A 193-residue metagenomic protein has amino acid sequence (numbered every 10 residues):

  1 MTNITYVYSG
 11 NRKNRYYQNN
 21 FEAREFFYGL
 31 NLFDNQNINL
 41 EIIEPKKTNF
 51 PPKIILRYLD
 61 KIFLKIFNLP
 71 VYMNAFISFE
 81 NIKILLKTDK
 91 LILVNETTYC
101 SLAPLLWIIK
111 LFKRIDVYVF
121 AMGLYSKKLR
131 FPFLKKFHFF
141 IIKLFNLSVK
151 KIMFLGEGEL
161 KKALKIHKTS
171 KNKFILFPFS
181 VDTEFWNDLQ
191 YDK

Functional and structural regions predicted by a protein language model:
M1-T48, L86-K90: N-terminal subdomain of nucleotide-sugar transferases
Y28, F79-K87, L111-F112, P132-I152: Membrane-proximal helix-turn-helix segments that form the acceptor-binding/catalytic region of lipid-linked
I38, F76-S101: Short N-terminal targeting/anchoring amphipathic segment
K47-F76: A short, charged, and often flexible helix/loop element on the N-terminal side of the glycosyltransferase catalytic
V94-N95, F154-G156, F179: Replace "coordinates the UDP/GDP/TDP-sugar" with "coordinates nucleotide-activated sugar donors
I115-F133: A short, histidine- and acid-enriched strand-loop-helix "catalytic/donor-clamping" loop that lines the nucleotide-sugar
V149-N172: A short, active-site helix/loop in glycosyltransferases that binds the activated sugar's phosphate group
K161-K165, I175-K193: Acidic anion/phosphate-binding donor-loop and adjacent secondary structure in glycosyltransferase catalytic cores
